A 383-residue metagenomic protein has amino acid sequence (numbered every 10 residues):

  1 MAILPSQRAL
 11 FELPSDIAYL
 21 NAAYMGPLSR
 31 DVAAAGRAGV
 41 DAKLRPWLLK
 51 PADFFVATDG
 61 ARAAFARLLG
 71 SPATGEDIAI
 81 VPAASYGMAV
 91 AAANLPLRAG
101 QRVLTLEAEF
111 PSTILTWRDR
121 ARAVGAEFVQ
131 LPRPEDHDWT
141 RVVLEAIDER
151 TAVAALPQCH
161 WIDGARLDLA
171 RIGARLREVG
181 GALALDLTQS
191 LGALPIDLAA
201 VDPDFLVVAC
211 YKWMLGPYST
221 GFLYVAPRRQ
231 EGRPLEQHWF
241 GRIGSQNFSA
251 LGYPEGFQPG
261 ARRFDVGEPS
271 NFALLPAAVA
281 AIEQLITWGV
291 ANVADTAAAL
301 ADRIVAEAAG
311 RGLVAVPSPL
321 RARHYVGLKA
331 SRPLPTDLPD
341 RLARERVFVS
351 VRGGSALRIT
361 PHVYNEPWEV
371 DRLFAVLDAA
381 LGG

Functional and structural regions predicted by a protein language model:
M1-G383: Pyridoxal 5′-phosphate
